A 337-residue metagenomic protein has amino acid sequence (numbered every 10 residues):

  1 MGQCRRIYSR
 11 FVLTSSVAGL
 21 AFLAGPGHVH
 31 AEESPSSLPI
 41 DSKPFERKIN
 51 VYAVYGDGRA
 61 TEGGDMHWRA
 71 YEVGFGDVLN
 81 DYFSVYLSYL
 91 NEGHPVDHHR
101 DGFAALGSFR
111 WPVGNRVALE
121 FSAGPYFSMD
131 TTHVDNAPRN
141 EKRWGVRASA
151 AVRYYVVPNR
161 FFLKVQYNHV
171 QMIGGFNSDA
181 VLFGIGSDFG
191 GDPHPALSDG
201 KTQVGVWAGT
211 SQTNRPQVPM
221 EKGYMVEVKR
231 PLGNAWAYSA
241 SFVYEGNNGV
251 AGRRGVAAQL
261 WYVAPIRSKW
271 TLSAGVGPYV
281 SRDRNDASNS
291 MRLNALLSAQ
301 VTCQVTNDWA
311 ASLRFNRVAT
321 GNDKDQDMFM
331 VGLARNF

Functional and structural regions predicted by a protein language model:
G2-S16: Bacterial N-terminal signal peptides that target proteins for export
T14-A24: Bacterial N-terminal signal peptides
G27-N91, A180-L232, W236, M328-N336: Short glycine/proline- and aromatic-enriched beta-strand/turn motifs that initiate or cap beta-hairpins
A53-T61, R69, Y89-P95, P125-H133 (+8 more regions): Transmembrane beta-strands of outer-membrane beta-barrel pores
D65-Y71, H99-F103, K142-A148, N177-V181 (+4 more regions): Residues that define the transmembrane beta-barrel architecture of outer-membrane proteins
D77, F109-W111, Y154-V156, S187-F189 (+5 more regions): Residue-level signature of outer-membrane beta-barrel architecture
D81-L87, N115-L119, V156-V165, G191-L197 (+4 more regions): Repeated loop/turn-to-beta-strand initiation elements of outer-membrane beta-barrel proteins
Y126-K142, R147, A151, K269-Q304: Outer membrane beta-barrel transmembrane domains
